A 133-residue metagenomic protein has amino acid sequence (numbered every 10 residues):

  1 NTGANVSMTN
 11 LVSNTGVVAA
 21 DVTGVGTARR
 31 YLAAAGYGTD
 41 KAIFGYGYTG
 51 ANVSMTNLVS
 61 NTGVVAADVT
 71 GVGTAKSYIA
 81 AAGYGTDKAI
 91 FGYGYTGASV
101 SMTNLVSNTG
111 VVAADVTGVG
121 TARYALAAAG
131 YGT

Functional and structural regions predicted by a protein language model:
N1-T133: Polar, enzyme-active/binding microenvironments
